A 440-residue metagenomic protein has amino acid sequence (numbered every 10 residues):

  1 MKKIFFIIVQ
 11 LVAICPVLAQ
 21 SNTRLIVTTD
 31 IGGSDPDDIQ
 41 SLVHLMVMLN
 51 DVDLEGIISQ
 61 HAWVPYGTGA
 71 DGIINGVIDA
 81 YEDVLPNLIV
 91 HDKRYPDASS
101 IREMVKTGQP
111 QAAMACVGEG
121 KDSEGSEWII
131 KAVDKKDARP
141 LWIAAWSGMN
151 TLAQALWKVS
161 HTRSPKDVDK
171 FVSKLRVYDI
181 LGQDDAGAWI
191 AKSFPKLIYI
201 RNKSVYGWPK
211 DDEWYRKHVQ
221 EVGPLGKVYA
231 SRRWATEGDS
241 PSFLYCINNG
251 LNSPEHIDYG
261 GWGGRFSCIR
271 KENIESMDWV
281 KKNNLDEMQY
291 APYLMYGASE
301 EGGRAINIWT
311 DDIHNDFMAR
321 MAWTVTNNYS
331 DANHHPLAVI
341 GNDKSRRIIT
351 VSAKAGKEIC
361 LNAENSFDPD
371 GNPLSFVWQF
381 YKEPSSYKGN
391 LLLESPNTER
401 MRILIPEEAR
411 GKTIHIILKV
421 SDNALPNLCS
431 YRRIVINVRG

Functional and structural regions predicted by a protein language model:
M1-S21: Bacterial Sec-dependent N-terminal signal peptides
Q20-C360, E364-K388, E408-G411: N-terminal acidic, glycine/proline-rich low-complexity segments
F380-L404: Surface-exposed, flexible coil segments in extracellular/virion-facing regions
L404-R410, N423: Short, surface-exposed loop/turn segments at beta-strand-coil junctions that are enriched for proline with nearby
S421-N427: Short, solvent-exposed loop/turn segments at the edges of extracellular beta-sandwich modules
N427-I434: Extracellular and select intracellular beta-sandwich modules with Ser/Thr-enriched, small-residue motifs on
V435-R439: Short beta-strand edge segments in extracellular beta-sheet folds
